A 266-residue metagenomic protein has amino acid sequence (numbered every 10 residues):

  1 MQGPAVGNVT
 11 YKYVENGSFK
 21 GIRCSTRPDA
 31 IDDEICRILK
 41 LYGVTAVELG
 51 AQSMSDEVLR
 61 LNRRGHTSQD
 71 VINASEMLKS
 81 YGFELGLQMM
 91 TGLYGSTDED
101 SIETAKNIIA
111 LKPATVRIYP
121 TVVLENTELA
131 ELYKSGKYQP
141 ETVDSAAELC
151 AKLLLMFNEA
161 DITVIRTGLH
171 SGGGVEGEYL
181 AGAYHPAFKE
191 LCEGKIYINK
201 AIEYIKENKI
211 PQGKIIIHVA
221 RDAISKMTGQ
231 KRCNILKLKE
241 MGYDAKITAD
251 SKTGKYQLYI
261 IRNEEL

Functional and structural regions predicted by a protein language model:
M1-I118, E125-D144: Conserved non-cysteine loop/helix-boundary elements of the Radical SAM core domain that shape
N16-S18, I22, K112-E128, G182-N208: Repeat-unit-sized solenoid/scaffold elements
R27, Q52, M90, Y119-T121 (+3 more regions): Short loop/turn motifs enriched for small/polar and acidic residues
I31, D56, Y94, V123 (+3 more regions): Generic "edge-of-domain/loop-turn" microfeature
S135-L266: Auxiliary Fe-S-binding modules of radical SAM enzymes
